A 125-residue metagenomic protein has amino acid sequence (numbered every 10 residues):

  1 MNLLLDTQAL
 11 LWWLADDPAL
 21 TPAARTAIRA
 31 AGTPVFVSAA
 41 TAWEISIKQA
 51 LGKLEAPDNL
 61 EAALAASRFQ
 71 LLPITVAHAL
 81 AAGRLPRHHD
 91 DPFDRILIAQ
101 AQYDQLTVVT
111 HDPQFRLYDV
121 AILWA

Functional and structural regions predicted by a protein language model:
M1-V37, A50-A62, D104, P113 (+2 more regions): Short, well-structured N-terminal submotif of metal-dependent ribonuclease cores
W12-W13, K48-Q49, L85-P86, Q100: A generic structural signal for short
I45: Phosphate/NTP-binding elements of NTP-utilizing enzymes
P57-E61, A66-Q114, A125: Active-site neighborhoods of divalent-metal-dependent phosphate/nucleic-acid chemistry enzymes
